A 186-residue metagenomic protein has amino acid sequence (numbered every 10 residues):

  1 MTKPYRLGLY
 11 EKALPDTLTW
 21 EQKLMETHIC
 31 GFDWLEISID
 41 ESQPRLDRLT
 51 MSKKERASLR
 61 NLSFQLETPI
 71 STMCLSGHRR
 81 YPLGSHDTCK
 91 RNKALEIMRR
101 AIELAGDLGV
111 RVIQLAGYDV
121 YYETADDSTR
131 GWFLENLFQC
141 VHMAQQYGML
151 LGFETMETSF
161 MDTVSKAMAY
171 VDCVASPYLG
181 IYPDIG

Functional and structural regions predicted by a protein language model:
M1-D107, F138, S176: N-terminal pre-domain/capping segments
K3-L7, E21, S128, L134-G186: Acidic/histidine-rich catalytic cores of soluble enzymes
T17-L18, E123, F160-M161: Loop/helix-junction capping segments adjacent to catalytic residues or to phosphate/diphosphate-binding pockets
D33, R111, G180: Conserved acidic residues
E36, T72-C74, Q114, G152 (+1 more regions): Conserved beta-strand positions in the central sheet of alpha/beta enzyme cores
S71-Y81, Q114-V120, T158-F160: Substrate-binding cleft and catalytic face of glycoside hydrolase catalytic domains, especially the flexible beta-alpha
S85-R91, Y122-R130: Glycine-rich tight-turn/loop motif centered on a GG-T
A105-A125, Y147-T155: Active-site groove signature of glycoside hydrolases
